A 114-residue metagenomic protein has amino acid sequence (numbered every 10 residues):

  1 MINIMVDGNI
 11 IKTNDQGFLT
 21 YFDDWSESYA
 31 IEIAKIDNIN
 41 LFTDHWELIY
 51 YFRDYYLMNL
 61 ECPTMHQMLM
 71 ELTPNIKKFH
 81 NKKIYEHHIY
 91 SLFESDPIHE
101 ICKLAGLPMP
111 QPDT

Functional and structural regions predicted by a protein language model:
I2-I4: Short loop/turn motifs at secondary-structure junctions and domain boundaries
V6-D37: N-terminal first-folded block
T13, Q67, T73-T114: Helix-rich interaction surfaces within compact, conserved domain-sized segments that mediate assembly or partner
F22-Y29, W46-E47, K78-K82: Short acidic alpha-helix initiation/capping motifs at coil-to-helix transition points, especially at protein N-termini
S28, I33-L41, H45-F52: Acidic, aromatic-enriched beta-alpha/helix-loop junctions
I49-Y56, T73: Amphipathic alpha-helical segments that form the core helices of the histone-fold
P63-M65: Short, surface-exposed beta-strand/strand-loop-strand elements in extracellular ectodomains
